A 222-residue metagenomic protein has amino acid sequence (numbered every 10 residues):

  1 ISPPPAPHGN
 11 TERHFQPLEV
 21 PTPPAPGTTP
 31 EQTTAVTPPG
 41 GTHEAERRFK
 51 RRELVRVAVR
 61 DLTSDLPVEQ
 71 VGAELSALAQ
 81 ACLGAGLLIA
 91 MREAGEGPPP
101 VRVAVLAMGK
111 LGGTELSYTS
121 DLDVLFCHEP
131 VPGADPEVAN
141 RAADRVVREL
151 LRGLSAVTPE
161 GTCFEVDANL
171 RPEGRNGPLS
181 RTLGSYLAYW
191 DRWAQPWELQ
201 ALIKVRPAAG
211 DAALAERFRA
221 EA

Functional and structural regions predicted by a protein language model:
I1-A222: A nucleotide- and high-energy phosphate-metabolite-utilizing enzyme signature
